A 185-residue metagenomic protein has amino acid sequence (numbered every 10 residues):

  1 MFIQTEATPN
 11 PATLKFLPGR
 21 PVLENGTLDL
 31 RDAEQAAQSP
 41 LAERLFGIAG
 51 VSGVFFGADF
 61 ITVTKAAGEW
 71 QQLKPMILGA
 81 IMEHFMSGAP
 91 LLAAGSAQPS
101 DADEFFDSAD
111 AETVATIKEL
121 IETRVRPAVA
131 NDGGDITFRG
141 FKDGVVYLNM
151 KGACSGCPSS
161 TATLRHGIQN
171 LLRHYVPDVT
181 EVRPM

Functional and structural regions predicted by a protein language model:
M1-M185: Domain-level signature for proteins that mediate thiol-based redox and metal-cofactor handling
